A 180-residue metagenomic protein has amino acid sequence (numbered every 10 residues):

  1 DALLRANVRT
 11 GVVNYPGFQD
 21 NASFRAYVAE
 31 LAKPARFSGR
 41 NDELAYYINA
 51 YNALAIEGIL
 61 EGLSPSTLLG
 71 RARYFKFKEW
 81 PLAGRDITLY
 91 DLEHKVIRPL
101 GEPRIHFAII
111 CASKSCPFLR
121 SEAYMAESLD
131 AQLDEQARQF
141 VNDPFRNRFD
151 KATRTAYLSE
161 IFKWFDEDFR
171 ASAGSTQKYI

Functional and structural regions predicted by a protein language model:
D1-I180: Interaction/scaffold regions that mediate signaling and macromolecular assembly across diverse proteins
